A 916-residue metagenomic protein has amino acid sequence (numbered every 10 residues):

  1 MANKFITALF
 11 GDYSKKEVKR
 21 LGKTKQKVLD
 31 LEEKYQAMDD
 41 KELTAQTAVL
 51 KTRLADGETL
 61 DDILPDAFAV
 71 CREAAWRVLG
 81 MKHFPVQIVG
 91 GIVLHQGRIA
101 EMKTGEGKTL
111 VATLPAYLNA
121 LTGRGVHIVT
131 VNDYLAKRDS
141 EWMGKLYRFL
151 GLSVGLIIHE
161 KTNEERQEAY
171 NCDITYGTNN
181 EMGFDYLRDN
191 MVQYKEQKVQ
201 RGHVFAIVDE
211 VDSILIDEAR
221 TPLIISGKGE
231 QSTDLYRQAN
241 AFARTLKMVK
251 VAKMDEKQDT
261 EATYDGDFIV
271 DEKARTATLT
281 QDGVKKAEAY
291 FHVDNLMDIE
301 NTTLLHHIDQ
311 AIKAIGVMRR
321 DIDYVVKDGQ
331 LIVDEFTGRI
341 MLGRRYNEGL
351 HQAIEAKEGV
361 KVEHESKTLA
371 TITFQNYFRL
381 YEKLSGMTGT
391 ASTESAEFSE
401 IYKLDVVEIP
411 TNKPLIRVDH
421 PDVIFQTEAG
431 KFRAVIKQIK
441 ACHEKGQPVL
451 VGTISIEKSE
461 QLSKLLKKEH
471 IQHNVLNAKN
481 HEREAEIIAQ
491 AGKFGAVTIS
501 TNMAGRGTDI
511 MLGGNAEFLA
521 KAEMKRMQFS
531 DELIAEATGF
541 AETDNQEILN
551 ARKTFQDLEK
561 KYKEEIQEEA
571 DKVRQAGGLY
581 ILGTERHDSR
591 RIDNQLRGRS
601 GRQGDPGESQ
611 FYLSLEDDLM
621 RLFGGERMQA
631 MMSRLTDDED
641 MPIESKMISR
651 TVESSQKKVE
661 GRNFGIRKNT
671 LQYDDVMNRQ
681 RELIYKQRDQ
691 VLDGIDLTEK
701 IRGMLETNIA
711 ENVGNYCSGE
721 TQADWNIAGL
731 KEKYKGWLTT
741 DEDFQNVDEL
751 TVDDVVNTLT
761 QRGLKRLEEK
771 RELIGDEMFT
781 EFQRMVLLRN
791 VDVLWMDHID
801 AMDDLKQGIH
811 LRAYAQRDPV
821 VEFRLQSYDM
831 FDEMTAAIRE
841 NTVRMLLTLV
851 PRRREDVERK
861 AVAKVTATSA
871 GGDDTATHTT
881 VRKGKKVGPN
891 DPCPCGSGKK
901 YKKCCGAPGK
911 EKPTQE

Functional and structural regions predicted by a protein language model:
M1-S614, D618-R634, K686, T707: Conserved P-loop NTPase motor core
Y35, Y324-L331, F336-R345, R574 (+7 more regions): Extended, charged helical/alpha-beta scaffold domains that provide interaction surfaces
G888-N890: Short coil/loop residues immediately preceding or within conserved phosphate-binding loops of NTP-utilizing enzyme
C893: Short cysteine-rich clusters marking metal-coordination/redox-active sites
G898-K903: Conserved tryptophan-centered aromatic signature that marks the ligand-binding surface of SH3 and related Trp-rich
